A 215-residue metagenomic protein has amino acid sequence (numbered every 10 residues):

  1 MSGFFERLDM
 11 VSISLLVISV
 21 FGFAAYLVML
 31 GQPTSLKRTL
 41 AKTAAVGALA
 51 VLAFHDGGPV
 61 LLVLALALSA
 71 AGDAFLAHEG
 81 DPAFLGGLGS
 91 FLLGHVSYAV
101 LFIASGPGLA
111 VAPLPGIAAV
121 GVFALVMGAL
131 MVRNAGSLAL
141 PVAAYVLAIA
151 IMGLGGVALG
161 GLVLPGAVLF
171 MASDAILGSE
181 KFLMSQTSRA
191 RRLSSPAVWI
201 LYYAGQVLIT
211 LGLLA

Functional and structural regions predicted by a protein language model:
S2-A215: Polytopic alpha-helical membrane-helix bundles and their juxtamembrane interface segments in multi-pass membrane
